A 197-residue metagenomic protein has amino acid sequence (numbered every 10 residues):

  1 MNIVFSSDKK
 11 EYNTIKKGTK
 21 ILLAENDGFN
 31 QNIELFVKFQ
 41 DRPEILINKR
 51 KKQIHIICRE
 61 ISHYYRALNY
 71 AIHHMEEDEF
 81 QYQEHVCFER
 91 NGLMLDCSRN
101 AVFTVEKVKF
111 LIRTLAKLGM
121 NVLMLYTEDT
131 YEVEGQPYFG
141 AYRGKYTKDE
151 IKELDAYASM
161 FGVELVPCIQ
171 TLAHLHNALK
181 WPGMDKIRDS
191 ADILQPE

Functional and structural regions predicted by a protein language model:
M1-F88: Contiguous, structured surface segment used for ligand recognition
K51-E197: Feature activates predominantly on carbohydrate-active enzymes
